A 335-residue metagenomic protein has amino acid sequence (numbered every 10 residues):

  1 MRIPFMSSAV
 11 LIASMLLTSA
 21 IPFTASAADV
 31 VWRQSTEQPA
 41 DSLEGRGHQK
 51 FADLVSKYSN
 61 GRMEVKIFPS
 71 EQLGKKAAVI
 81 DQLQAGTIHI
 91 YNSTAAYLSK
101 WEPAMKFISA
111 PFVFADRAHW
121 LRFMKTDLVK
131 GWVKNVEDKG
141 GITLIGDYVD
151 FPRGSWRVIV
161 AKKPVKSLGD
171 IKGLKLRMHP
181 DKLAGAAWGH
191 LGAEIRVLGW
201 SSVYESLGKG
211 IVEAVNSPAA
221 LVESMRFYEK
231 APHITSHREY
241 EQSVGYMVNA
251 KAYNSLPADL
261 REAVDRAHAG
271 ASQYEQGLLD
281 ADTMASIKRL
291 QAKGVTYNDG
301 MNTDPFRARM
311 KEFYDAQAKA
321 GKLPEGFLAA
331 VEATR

Functional and structural regions predicted by a protein language model:
M1-F5: Positively charged n-region of N-terminal signal peptides that target proteins for export
S8-A20: Bacterial N-terminal signal peptides
I21-A27: Sec/Tat signal peptide C-region and signal peptidase I cleavage site
A28-W120, L128, N135-K139, T143-R335: N-terminal secretory/targeting leader peptides
